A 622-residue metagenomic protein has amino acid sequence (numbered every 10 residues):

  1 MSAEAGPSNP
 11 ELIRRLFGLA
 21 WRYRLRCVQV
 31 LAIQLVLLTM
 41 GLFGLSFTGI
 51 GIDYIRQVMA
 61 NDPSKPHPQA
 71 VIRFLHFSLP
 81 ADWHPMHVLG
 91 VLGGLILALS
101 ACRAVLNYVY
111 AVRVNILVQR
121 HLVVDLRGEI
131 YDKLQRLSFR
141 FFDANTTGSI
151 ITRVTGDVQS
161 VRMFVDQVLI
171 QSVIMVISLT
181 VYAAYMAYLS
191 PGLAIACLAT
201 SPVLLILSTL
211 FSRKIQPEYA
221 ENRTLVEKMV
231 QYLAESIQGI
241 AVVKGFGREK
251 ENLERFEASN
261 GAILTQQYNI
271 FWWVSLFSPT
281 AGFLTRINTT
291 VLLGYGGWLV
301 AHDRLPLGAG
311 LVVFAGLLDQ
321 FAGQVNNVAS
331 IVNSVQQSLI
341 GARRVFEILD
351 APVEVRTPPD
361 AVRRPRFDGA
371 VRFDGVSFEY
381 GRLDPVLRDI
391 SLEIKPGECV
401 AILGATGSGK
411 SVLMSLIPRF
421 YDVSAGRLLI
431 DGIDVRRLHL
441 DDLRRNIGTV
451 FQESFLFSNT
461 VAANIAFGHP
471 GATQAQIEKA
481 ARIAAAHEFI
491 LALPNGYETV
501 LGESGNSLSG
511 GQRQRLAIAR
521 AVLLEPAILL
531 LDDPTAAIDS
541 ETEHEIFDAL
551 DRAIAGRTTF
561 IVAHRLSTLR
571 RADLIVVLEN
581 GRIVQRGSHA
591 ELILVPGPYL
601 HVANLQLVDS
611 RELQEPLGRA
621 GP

Functional and structural regions predicted by a protein language model:
S2-N9, A32, M40-R56, A60 (+12 more regions): Juxtamembrane helix-loop junctions of ABC transporter transmembrane domains
N9-R24, I150: A short amphipathic helical element positioned immediately N-terminal to and/or at the very start of a transmembrane
A20, I130, L134, V243 (+2 more regions): Helix-loop junctions and hydrophobic alpha-helical segments within the transmembrane domains of large membrane
W21-L25, F139-R140, G156-V165, L169 (+8 more regions): An intracellular "coupling" helix at the cytosolic face of ABC transporter transmembrane type-1 domains
R22, R26-V36, C102, Q167-E221 (+2 more regions): Transmembrane helices of ABC transporter permease
V28-L106, A187-G192, T290, G294 (+1 more regions): Transmembrane helix-loop-helix hairpins at lipid-water interfaces of multipass membrane proteins, especially the type-1
Y185-A199, N269, W273-R343, I348: Helix-loop-helix
T357-P358, R364-P622: ABC-type nucleotide-binding domain
